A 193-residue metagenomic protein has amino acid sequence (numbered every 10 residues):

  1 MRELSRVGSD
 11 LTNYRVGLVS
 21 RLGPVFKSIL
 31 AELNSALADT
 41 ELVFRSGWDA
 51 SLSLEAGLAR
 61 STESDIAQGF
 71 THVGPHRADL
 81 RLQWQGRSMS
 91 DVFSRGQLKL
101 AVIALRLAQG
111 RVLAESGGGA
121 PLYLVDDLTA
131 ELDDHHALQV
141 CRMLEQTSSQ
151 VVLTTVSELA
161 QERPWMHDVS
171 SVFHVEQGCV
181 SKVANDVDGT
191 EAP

Functional and structural regions predicted by a protein language model:
M1-L122, E131, H135, Q139-R142 (+3 more regions): Conserved NTPase motor "head" modules and their coupling/switch loops across ABC/AAA+ ATPases, GTPases, and GHKL ATPases
D126-L128: Walker B catalytic acidic pair
T155-S157: Conserved H-loop
S170-F173: Conserved short hydrophobic beta-strand within the ABC ATPase nucleotide-binding domain
V175-Q177: C-terminal boundary and immediately downstream tail of ABC-type ATPase nucleotide-binding domains
